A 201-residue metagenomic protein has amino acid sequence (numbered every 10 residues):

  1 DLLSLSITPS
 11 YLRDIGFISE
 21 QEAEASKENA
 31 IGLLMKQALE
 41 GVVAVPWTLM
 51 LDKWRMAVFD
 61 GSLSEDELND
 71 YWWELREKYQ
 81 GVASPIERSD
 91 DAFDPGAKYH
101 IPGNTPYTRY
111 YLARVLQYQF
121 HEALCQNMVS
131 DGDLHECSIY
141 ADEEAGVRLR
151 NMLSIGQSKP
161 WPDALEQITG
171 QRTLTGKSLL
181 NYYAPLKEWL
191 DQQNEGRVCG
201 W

Functional and structural regions predicted by a protein language model:
L2-S10, D14-W201: C-terminal, non-catalytic "cap/extension" segments appended to globular domains
